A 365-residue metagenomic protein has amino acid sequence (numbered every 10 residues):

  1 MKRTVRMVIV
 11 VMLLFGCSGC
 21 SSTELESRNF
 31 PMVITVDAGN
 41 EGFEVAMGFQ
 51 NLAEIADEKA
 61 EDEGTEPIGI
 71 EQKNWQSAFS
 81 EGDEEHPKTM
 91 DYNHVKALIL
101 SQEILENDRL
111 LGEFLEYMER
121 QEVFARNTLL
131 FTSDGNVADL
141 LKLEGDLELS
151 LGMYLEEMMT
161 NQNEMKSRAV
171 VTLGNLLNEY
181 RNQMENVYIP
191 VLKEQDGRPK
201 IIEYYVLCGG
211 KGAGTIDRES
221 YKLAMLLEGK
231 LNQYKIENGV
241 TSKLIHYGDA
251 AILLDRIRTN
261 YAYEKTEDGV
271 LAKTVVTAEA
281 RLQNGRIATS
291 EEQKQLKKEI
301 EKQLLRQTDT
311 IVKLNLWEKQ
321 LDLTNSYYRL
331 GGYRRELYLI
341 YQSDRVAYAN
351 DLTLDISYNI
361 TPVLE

Functional and structural regions predicted by a protein language model:
K2-E365: Membrane-proximal alpha-helical signals and transmembrane carboxylates
